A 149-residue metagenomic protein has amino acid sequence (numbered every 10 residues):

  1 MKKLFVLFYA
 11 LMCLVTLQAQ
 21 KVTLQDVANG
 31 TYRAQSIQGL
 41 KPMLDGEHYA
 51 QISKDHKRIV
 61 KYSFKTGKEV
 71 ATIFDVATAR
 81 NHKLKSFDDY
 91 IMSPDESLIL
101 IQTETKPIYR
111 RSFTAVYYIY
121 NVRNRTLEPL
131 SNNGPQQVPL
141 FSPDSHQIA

Functional and structural regions predicted by a protein language model:
M1-V22: Bacterial Sec-dependent N-terminal signal peptides
A19-A149: Beta-propeller folds
